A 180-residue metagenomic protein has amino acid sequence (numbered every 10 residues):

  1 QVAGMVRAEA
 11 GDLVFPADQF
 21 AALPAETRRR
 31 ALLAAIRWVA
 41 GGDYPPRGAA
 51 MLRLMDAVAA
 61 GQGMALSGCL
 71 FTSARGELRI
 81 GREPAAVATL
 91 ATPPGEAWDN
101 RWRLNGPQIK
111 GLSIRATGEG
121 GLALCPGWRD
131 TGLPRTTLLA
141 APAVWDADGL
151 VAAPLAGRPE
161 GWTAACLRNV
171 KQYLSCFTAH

Functional and structural regions predicted by a protein language model:
Q1-H180: AMP-forming adenylation/ATP pyrophosphatase catalytic core
